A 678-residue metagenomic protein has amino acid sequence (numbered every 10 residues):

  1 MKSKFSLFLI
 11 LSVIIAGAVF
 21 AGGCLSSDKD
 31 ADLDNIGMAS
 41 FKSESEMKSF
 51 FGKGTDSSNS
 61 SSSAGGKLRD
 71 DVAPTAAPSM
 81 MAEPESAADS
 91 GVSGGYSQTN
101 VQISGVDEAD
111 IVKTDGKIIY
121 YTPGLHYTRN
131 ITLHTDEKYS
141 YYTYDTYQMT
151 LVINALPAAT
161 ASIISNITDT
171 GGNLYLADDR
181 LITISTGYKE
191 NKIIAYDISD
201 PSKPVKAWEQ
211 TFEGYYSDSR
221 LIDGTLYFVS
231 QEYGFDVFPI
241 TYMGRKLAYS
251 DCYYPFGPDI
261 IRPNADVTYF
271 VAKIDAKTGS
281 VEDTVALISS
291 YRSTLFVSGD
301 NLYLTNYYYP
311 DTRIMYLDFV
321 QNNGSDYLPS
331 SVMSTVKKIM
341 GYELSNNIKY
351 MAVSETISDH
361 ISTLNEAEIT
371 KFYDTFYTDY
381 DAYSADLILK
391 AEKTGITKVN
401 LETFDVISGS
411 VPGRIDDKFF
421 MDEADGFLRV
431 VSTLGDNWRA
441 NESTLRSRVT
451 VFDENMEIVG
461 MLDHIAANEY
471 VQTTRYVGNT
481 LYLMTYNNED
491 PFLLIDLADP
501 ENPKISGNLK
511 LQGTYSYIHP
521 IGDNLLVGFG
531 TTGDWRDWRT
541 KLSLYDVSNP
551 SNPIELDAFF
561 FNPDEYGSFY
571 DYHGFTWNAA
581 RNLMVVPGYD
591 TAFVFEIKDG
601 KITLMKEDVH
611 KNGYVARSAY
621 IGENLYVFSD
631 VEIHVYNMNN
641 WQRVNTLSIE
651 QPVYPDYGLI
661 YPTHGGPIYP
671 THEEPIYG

Functional and structural regions predicted by a protein language model:
M1-K29: Secretory targeting signatures
F20, C24-G678: Beta-sheet-rich non-transmembrane sensory/scaffold domains
